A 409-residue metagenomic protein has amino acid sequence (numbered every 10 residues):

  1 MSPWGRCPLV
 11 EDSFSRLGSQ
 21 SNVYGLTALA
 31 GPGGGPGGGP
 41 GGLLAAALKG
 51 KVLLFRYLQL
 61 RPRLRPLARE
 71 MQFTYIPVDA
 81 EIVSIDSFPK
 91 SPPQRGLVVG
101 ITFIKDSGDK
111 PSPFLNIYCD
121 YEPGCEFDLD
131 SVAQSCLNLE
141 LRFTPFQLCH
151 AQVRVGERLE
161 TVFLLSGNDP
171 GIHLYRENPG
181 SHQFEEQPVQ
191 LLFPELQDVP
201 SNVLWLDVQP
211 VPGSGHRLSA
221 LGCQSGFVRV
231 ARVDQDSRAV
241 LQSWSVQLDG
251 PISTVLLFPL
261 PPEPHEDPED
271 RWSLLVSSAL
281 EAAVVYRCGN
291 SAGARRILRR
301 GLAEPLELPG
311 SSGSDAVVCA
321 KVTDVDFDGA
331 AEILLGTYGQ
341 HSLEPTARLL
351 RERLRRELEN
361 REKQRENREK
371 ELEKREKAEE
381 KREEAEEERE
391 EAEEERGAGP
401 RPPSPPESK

Functional and structural regions predicted by a protein language model:
M1-E383, E387, E391-K409: Beta-propeller-forming repeat regions
